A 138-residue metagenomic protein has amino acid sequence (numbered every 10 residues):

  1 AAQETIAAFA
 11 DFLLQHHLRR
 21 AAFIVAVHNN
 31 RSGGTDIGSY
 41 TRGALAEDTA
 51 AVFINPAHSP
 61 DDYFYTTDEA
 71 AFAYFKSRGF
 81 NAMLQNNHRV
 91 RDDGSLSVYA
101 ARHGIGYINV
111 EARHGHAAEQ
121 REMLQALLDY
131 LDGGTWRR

Functional and structural regions predicted by a protein language model:
A1-R138: Structured catalytic-domain cores with a bias toward divalent-metal coordination
